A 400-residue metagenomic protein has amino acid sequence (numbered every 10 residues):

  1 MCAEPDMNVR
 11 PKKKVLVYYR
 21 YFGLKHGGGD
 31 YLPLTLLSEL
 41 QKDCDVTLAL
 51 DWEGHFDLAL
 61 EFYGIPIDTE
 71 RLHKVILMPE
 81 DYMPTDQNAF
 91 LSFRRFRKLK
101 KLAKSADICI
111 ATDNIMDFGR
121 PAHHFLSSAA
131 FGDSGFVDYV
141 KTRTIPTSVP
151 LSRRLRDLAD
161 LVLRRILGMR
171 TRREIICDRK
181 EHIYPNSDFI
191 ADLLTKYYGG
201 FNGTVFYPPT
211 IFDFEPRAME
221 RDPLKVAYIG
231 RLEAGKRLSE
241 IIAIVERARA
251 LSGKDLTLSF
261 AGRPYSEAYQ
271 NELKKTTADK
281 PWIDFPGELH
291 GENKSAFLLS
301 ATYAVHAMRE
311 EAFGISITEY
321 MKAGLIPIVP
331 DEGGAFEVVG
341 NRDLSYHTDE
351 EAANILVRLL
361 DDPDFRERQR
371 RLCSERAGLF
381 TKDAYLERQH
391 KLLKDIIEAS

Functional and structural regions predicted by a protein language model:
Y31-T35, L224, E233-R247, A268-N271: A conserved mid-protein helix/loop that constitutes part of the nucleotide-sugar donor-binding site
W52, I229, T257-N271, G287: Glycosyltransferase donor-sugar binding loop
I67, G262, Q270-L289: Nucleotide-activated donor-binding/catalytic signature segment of Leloir-type glycosyltransferases, i.e., the conserved
K100, P146-I183, A191: Membrane-proximal helix-turn-helix segments that form the acceptor-binding/catalytic region of lipid-linked
R309: Aromatic "clamp/platform" in nucleotide-sugar-dependent glycosyltransferases that forms part of the donor/acceptor
L325-V329: Short hydrophobic beta-strand element within catalytic cores of glycosyltransferases and related nucleotide-activated
F336-V357: Change "using UDP/GDP/dTDP sugars" to "using nucleotide sugars
P363-S400: A charged, aromatic-enriched C-terminal amphipathic alpha-helix characteristic of glycosyltransferases across folds
